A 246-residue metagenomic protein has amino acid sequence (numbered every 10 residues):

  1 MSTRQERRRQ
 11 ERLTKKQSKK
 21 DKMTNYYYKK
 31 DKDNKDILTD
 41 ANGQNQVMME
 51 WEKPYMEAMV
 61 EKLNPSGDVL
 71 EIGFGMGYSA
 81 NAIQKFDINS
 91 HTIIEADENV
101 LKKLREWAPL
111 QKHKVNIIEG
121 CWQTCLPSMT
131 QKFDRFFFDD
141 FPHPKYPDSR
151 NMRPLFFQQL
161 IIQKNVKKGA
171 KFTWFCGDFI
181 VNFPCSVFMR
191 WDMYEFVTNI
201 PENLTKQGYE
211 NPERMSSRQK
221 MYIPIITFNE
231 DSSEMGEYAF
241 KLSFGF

Functional and structural regions predicted by a protein language model:
M1-R7: Charged, low-complexity eukaryotic segments that initiate or comprise alpha-helical interaction-prone regions
R4, L13-F246: The AdoMet/dcAdoMet-binding core of the Class I SAM-like
Q10: Acidic/negatively charged segments and metal-coordination signatures
